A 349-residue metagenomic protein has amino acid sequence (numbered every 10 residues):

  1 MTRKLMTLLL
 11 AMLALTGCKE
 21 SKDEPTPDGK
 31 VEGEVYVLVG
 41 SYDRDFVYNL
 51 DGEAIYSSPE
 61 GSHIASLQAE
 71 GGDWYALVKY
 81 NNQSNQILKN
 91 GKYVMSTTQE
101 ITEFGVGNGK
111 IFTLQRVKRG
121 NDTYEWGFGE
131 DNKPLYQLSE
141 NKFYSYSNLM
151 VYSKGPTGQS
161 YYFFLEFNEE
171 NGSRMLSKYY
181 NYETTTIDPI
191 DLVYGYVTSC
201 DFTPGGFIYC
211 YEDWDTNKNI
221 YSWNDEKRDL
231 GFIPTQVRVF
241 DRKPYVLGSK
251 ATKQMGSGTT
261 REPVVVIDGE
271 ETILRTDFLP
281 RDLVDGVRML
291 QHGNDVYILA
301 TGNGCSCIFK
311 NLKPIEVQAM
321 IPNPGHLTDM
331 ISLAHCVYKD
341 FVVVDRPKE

Functional and structural regions predicted by a protein language model:
M1-T2: N-terminal secretory signal peptides that target proteins for export/translocation
L5, L10-V35: Bacterial Sec-dependent N-terminal signal peptides
D23-Y56: An edge-strand/N-cap motif at the start of beta-rich repeat modules
E32-S41, D73-K79, K110-K118, G158-F167 (+5 more regions): Short beta-strand elements that form the blades of beta-propeller/WD-repeat-like and other beta-sheet-rich scaffold
D43-V47, N82-I87, R119-F128, E169-K178 (+3 more regions): Structural motif
L50, E70, Y80, K89-N90 (+11 more regions): Structural motif
E53-S58, G91-T97, K133-E140, T185-L192 (+3 more regions): A short beta-strand motif characteristic of beta-propeller blades
G61-G71, Q99-N108, K142-G155, V193-P204 (+3 more regions): Repeated scaffold domains used in trafficking and secretory/extracellular systems, primarily beta-propellers
